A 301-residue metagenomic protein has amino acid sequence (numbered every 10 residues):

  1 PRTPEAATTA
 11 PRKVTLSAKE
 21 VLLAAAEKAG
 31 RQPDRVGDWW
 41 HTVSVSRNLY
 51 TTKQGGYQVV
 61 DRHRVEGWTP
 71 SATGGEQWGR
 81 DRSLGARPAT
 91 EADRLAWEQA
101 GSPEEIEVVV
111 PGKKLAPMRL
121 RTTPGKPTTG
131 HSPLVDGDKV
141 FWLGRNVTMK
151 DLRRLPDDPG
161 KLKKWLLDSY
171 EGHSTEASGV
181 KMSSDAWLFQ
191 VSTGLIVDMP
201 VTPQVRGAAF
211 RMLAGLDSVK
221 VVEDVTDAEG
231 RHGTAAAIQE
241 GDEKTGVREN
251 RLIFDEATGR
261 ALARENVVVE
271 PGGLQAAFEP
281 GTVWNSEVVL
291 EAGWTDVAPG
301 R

Functional and structural regions predicted by a protein language model:
R2-R301: Intrinsically disordered, low-complexity prosegments and terminal tails associated with secretory/extracytoplasmic
